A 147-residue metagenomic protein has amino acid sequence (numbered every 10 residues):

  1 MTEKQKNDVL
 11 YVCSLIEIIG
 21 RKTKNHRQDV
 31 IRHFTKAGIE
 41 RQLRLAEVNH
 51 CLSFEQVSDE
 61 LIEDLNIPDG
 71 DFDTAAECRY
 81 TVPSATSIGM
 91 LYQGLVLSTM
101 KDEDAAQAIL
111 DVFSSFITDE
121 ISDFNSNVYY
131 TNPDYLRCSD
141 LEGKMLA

Functional and structural regions predicted by a protein language model:
T2, S14-E63: N-terminal interaction modules that seed assembly of large macromolecular complexes
K6-S14, T35-G38, P83-I88: Short acidic alpha-helix initiation/capping motifs at coil-to-helix transition points, especially at protein N-termini
R41-Q42, D64-F72, S98, D102: Amphipathic alpha-helical interaction segments
V48-S84: Long, compositionally biased
G70-D71, G89-L91: Substrate/cofactor-recognition hotspot
T74-V82, D104, E120-N125: Long, charge-rich, low-complexity intrinsically disordered regions
M90-S114: Long protein-protein interaction modules used by eukaryotic assembly/scaffold proteins
V112-A147: Glycine-rich, aromatic-bearing surface loops/beta-hairpins
